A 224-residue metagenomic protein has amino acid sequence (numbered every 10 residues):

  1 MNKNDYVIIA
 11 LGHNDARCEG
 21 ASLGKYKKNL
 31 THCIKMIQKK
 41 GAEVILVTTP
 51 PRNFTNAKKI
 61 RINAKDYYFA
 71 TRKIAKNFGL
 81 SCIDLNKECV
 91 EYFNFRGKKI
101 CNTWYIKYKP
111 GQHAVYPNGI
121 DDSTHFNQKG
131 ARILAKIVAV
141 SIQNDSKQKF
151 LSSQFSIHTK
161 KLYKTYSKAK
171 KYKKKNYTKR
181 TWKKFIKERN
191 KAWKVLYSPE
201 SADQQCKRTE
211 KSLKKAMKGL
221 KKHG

Functional and structural regions predicted by a protein language model:
M1-Q128, R132, K136-Q143, F150-S152: Alpha-helical cap/lid subdomain in secreted, periplasmic, or secretory-pathway luminal O-acyl-processing enzymes
I142, S146-K149, M217, K221: C-terminal alpha-helix/helix-terminus motif
F155-G224: Beta-rich interaction/scaffold domains
